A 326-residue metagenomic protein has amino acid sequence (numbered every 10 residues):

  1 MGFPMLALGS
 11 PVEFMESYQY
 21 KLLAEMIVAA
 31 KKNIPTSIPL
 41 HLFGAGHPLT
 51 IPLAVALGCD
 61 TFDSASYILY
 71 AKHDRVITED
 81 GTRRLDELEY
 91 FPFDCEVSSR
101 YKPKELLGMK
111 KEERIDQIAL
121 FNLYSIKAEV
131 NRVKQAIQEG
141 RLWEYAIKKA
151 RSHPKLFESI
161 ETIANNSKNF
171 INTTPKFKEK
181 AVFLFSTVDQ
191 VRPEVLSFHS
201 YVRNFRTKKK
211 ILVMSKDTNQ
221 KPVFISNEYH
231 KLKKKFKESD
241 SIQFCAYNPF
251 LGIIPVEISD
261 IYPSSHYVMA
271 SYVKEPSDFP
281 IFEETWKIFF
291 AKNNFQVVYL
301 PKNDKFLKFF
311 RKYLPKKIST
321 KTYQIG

Functional and structural regions predicted by a protein language model:
M1-S98: Glycine-rich phosphate/ribose-binding loops and adjacent secondary-structure elements that form binding surfaces
V97-G326: C-terminal extensions of enzymes
